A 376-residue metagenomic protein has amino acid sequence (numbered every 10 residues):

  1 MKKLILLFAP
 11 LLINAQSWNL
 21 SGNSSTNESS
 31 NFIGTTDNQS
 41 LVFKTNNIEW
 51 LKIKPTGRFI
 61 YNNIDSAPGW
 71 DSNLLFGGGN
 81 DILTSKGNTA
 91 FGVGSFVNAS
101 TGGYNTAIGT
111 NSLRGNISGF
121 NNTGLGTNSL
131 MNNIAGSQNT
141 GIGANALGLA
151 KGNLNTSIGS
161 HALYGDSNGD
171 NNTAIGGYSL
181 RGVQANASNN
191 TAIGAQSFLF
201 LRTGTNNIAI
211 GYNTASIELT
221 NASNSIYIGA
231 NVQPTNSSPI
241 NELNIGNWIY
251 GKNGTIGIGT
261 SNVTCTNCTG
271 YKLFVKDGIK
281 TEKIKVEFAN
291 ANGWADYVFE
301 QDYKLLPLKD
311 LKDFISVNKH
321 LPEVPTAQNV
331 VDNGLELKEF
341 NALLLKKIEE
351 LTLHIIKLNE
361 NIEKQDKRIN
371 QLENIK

Functional and structural regions predicted by a protein language model:
M1-W18, L358, Q365, L372: Bacterial Sec-dependent N-terminal signal peptides
L11-N27, T220-I228: Short, basic/low-complexity N-terminal boundary segments at the transition from targeting/disordered tails
S17-S25, K44-E49, P55, Y61-D71 (+2 more regions): C-terminal intramolecular chaperone/autoprocessing and neck/assembly modules of extracellular spikes and adhesins
F32, D37-K272, K276: Glycine- and small/polar-enriched repetitive beta-structure motifs of secreted/surface proteins
N341-L345: Amphipathic, non-membrane alpha-helical segments that mediate helix-helix packing for oligomeric assemblies
